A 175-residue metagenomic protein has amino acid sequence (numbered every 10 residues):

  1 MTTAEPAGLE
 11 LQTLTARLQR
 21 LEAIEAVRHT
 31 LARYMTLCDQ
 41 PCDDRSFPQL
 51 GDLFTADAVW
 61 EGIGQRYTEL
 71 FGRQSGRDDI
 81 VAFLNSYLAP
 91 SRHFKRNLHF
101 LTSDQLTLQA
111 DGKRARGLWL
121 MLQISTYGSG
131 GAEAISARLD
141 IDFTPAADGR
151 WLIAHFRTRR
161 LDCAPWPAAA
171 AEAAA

Functional and structural regions predicted by a protein language model:
M1-L37, D44-L53: Short, low-complexity N-terminal intrinsically disordered segments enriched in polar/charged residues
T2-T15, H93-A175: A beta-strand edge to alpha-helix "cap/lid" segment located at domain peripheries
R20-A23, V27, D43, R73 (+2 more regions): Aromatic-acidic/polar surface patches that form glycan- and anion
C38, F54-T55, G62, M121-Q123 (+1 more regions): Short beta-strand segments enriched in hydrophobic/aromatic residues within well-folded beta-rich domains
C38, L88-S91, S125: Structural motif corresponding to the C-terminal cap of alpha-helices
D39-C42, D148: Residues in soluble alpha-helical coiled-coils and helical-bundle/repeat scaffolds
D44-R116: A solvent-exposed, acidic/Ser-Thr-rich amphipathic alpha-helical stretch
